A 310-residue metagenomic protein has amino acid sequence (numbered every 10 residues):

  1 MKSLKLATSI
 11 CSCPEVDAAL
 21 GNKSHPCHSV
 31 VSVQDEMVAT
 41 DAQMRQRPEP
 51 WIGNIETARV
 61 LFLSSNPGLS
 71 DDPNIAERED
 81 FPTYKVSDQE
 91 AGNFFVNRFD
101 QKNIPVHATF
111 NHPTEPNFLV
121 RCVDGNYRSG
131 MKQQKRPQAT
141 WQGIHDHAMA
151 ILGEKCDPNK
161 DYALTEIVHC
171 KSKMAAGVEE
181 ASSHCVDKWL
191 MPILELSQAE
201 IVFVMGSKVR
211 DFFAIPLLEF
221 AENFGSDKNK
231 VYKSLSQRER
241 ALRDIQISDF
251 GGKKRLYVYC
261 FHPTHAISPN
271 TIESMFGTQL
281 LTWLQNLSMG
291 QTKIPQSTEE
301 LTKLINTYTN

Functional and structural regions predicted by a protein language model:
M1-V30, S129-K135, A175-M191, R210-N310: C-terminal capping/extension of enzyme domains
K2-S197, I201, S207, D211-F212: A polyanion-binding, active-site-adjacent surface
